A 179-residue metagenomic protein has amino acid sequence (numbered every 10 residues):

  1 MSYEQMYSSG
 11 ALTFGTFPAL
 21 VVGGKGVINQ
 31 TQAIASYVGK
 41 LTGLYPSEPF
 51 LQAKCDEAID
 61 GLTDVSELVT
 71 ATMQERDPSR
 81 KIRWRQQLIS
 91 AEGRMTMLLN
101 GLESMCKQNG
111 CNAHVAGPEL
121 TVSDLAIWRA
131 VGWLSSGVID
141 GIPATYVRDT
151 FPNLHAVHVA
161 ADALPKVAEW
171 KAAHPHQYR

Functional and structural regions predicted by a protein language model:
M1-I89, G93, M97, C106-G110: GST-like domain detector, emphasizing the conserved glutathione-binding G-site in the N-terminal thioredoxin-like
P49, K171-A172: Residue-level detector of family-conserved "landmark" positions at structurally sensitive sites
C55, H114-I142, V147-A156, A161-A163 (+1 more regions): GST superfamily/GST-like fold recognition
A91-L102, A130, L154-V157: Alpha-helical packing segments of well-folded alpha/beta enzyme cores
P175-R179: Acidic/histidine-enriched, glycine/proline-rich intrinsically disordered or flexible terminal extensions
